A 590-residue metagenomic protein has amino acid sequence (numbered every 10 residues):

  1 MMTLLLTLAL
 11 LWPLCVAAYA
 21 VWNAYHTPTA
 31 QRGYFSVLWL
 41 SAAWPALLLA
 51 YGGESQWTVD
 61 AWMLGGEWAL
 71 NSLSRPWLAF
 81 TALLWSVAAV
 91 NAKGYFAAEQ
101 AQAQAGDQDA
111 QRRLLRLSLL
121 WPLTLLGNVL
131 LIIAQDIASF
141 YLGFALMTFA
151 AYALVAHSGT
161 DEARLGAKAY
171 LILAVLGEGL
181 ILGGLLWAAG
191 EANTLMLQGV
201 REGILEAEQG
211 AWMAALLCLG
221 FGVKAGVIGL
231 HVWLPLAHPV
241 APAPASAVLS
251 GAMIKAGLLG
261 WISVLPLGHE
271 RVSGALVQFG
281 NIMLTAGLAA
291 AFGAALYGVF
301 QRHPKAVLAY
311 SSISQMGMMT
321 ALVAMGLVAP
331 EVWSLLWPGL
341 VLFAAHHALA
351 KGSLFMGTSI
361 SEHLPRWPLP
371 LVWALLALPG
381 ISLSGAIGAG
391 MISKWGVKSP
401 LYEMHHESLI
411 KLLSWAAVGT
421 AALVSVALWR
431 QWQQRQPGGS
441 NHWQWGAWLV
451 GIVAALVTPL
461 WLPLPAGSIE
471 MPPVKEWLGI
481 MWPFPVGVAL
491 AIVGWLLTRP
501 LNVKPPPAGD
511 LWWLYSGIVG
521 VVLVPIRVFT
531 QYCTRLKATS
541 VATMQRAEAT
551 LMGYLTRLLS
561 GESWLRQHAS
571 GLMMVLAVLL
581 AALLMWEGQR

Functional and structural regions predicted by a protein language model:
M1-L119, Q198-G199, V232, G509-V524 (+2 more regions): Transmembrane helix-loop-helix hairpins at membrane boundaries of multipass inner-membrane proteins
L5-N23, V37-G53, L78-A97, T124-L125 (+5 more regions): Central hydrophobic cores of alpha-helical transmembrane segments in multi-pass inner-membrane proteins across all
W62-L78, E202-A214, A345, Y402-L413 (+1 more regions): Short aromatic-rich membrane-water interface segments that cap or initiate transmembrane helices in multi-pass membrane
G94, A101, L216-I282, A306-Y310 (+3 more regions): Short helix-boundary/re-entrant hairpin motifs in multi-pass inner-membrane proteins
R116-L205, L296-R366: Alpha-helical multi-pass transmembrane bundles of energy-transducing inner-membrane proteins
V129-Q135, A192-N193, I262-F279, A321-L340 (+2 more regions): Helix-coil boundary and interhelical linker segments in multi-pass alpha-helical membrane proteins
I228, A344, A348-T358, E407-A447 (+1 more regions): Predominantly late transmembrane helices and immediately cytosolic-facing juxtamembrane segments
V474, V503-R590: Aromatic-capped, Gly/Pro-kinked transmembrane alpha-helices
